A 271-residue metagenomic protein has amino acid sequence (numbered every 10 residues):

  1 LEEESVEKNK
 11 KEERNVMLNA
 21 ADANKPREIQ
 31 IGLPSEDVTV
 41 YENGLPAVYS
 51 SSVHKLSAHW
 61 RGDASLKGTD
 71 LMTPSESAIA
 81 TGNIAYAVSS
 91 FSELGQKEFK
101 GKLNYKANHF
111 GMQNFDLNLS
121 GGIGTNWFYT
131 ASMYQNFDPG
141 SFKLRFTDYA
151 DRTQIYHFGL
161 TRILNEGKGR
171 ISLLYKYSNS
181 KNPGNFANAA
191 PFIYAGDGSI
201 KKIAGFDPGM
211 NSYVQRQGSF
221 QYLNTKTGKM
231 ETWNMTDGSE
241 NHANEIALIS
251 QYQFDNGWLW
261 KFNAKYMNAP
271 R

Functional and structural regions predicted by a protein language model:
L1-E98: Acidic, small-polar-rich N-terminal luminal/periplasmic segments of exported/outer-membrane proteins
R27-E28, A58, S90, F128-A131 (+2 more regions): Long, low-complexity, polar and repeat-rich extracellular regions of very large Gram-negative surface proteins
G32, G82, H109, E240-N241: A short catalytic or substrate-binding loop motif that flags glycine-/basic-rich loops and adjacent residues that bind
L71-M72, F99-K102, P139-L144, K226-N234: Extracytoplasmic loops and strand-loop junctions of Gram-negative outer membrane beta-barrel proteins
K100, K106-D138, F142-Y213, G238 (+1 more regions): Transmembrane beta-barrel wall of Gram-negative outer-membrane proteins
R216, Q221-G228: Terminal, low-complexity, charged helical segments
T227-P270: Outer-membrane beta-barrel transmembrane strands
